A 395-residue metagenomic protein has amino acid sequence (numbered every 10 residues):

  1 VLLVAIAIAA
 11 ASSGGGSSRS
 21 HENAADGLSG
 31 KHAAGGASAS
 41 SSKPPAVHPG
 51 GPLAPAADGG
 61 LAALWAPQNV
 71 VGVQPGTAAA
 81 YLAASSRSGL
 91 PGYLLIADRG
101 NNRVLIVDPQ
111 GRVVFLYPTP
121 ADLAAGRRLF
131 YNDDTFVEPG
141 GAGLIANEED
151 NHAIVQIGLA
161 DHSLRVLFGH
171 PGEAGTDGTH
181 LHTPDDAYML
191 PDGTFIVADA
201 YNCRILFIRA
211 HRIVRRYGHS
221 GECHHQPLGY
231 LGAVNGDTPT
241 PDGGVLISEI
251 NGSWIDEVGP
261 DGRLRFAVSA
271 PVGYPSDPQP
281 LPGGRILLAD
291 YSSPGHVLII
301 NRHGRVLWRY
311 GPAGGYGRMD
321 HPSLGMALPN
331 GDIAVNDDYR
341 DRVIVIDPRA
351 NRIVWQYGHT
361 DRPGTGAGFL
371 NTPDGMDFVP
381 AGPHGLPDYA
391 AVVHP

Functional and structural regions predicted by a protein language model:
A5-A37: C-terminal region of N-terminal signal peptides and the immediate post-cleavage residues of exported proteins
S40-S42: Extracellular mucin-like PTS domains
P44-P395: Histidine-/acidic-rich catalytic cores in large beta-rich domains
